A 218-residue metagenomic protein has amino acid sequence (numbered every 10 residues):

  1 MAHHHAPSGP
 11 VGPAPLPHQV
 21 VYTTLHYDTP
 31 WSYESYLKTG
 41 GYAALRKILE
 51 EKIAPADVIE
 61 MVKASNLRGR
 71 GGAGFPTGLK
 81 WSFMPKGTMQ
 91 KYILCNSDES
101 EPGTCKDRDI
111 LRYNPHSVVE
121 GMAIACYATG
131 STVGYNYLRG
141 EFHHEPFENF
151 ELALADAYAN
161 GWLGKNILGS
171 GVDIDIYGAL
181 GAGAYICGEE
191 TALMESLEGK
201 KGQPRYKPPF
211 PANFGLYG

Functional and structural regions predicted by a protein language model:
M1-S65, V133: Iron-sulfur (Fe-S) cluster-binding modules
P17, A54-A56, A64, T88-K91 (+6 more regions): Short coil/turn connectors at secondary-structure junctions
Y36-A43, N96-D107, P211-Y217: Gly-rich Lys/Arg/Thr-decorated short loops/hinges at beta-loop-alpha junctions or inter-strand turns that position
L49-E50, V133-F147, E151, A182-G183: Conserved short loop/turn motifs at secondary-structure junctions
K63-M84, A125, G183-E195, G199-K200: Conserved phosphate/anionic-ligand binding catalytic regions in large, soluble enzymes, centered on
D98-Y113, T129-T132, E148: A structural-propensity feature for long, helix-poor, extended segments
N114-A128: Histidine-anchored nucleotide/phosphate-binding helix
F147-G218: Hydrophobic alpha-helical positions that pack around
